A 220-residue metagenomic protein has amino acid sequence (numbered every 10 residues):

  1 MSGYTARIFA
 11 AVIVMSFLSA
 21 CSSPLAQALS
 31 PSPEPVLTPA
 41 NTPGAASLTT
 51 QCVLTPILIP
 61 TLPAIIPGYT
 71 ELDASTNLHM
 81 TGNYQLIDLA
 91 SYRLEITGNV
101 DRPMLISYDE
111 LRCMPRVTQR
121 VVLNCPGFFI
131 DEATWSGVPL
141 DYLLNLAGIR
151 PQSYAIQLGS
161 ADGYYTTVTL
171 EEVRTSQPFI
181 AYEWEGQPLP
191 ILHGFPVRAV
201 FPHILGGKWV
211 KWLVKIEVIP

Functional and structural regions predicted by a protein language model:
M1-F9: Bacterial N-terminal signal peptides that target proteins for export
R7, L37-P39, D109-M114: Short, intrinsically disordered, charge-biased short linear motifs at domain edges
A11-I13, P35: Detector for intrinsically disordered, low-structure N-terminal pre-sequences
V14-M15, A45, T118: Residue-level signal for mature regions of secreted extracellular proteins and peptides
F17-A20: C-terminal motif of bacterial Sec signal peptides marking the signal peptidase cleavage site
L25-P31, L48-P220: Structured, non-membrane catalytic/scaffold regions adjacent to prosthetic-group chemistry
V36-P43, T49, T55: Conserved luminal/periplasmic juxtamembrane motif of membrane-embedded glycan-processing enzymes
